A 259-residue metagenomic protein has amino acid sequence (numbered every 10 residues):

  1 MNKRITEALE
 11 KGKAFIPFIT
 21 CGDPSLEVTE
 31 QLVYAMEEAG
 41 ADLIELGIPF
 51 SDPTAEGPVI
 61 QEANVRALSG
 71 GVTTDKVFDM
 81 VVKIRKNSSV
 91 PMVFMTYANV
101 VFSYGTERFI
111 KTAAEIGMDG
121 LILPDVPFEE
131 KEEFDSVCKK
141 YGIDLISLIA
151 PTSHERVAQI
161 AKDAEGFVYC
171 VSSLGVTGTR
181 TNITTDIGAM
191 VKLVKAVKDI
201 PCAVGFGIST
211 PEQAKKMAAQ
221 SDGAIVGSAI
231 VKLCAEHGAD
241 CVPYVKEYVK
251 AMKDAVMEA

Functional and structural regions predicted by a protein language model:
M1-I19, M80-K86: N-terminal amphipathic alpha-helix/helix-capping segment at the start of soluble metabolic enzymes
F15-I19, I44-L46, M92-T96, L121-L123 (+4 more regions): Hydrophobic faces of well-ordered beta-strands that scaffold small-molecule active sites in alpha/beta enzyme cores
L26-M36, T152-K162, V204, I208-A224: Catalytic cores of alpha/beta
E37, I48-F50, Q61-L123, V256: Active-site beta->alpha loop and helix N-cap motifs at the rims of alpha/beta catalytic domains
A41-D52, M118-I122, P127-E130, S172-G178 (+2 more regions): Glycine-rich phosphate-binding active-site loops on the catalytic face of alpha/beta enzymes
I60-E62, G70, V157-A196, L233-A235: Glycine/Thr-rich beta-alpha phosphate-binding loop at enzyme active sites
S69-V72, G117-E130, D144-T152, A158 (+1 more regions): Catalytic beta/alpha-barrel core
V77, K192-I200, S209-K215, A219-A259: Alpha/beta catalytic cores of nucleotide-metabolism and tRNA/nucleoside-modifying enzymes
